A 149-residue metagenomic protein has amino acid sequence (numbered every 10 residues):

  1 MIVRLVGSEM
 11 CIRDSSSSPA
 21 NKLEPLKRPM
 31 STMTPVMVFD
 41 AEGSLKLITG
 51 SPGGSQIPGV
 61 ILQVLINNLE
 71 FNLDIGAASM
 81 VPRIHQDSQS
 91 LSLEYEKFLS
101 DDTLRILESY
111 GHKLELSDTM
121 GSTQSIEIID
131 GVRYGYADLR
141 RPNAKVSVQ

Functional and structural regions predicted by a protein language model:
M1, P19, L26: Glycine-rich, flexible loop/turn motifs
M1-I12: Single conserved hydrophobic/aromatic residue that forms the stacking wall/gate of nucleotide- or nucleobase-binding
V3, T49-G50: Short histidine-centered beta-strand/loop micro-motifs that create catalytic or ligand/metal-coordination sites
S8, E24-P25: Non-catalytic terminal/interface segments that mediate subunit docking, oligomerization, and allosteric communication
R13-L23, E108-Y110: Short Pro/Gly-enriched beta-strand edge/turn motifs at strand-loop
P19, S44-L47: Flexible glycine/proline-enriched surface loops and loop-helix/loop-strand junctions
P25-T32, V36-S44, S51, Q56 (+2 more regions): C-terminal catalytic domains of large/alpha subunits in multi-subunit enzymes
